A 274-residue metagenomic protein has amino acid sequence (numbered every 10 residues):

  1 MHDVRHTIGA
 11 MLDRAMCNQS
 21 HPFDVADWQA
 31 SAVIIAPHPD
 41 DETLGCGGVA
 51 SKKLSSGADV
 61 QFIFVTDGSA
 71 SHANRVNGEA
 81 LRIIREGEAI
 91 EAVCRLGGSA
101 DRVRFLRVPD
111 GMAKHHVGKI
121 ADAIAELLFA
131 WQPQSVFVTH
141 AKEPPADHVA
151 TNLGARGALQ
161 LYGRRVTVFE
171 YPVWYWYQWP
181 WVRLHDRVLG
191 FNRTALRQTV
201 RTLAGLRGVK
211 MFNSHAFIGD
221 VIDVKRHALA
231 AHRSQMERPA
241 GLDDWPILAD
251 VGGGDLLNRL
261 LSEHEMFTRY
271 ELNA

Functional and structural regions predicted by a protein language model:
M1-I35, S56, A80-L81, C94 (+2 more regions): Metal-dependent de-N-acetylase/amidase catalytic core
W28-A80: ATP-dependent adenylation/pyrophosphate-handling site
F62-I63, V103-F105: Short beta-strand segments at enzyme active-site cores
G68-V103: Glycine-rich phosphate-binding loop and adjoining beta1-alpha1-beta2 segment of Rossmann-like nucleotide-binding folds
